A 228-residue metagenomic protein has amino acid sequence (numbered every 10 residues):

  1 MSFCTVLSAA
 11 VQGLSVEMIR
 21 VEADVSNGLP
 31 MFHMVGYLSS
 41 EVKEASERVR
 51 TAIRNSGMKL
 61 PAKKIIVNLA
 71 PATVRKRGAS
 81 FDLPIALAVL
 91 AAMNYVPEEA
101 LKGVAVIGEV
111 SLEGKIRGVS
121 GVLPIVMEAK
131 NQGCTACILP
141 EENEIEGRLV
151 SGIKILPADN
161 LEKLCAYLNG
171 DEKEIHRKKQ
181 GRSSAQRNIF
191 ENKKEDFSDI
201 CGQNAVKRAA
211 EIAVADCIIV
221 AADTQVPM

Functional and structural regions predicted by a protein language model:
M1-C217, A221-Q225: Peripheral, non-AAA+ core regions of ATP-driven protein-machinery
